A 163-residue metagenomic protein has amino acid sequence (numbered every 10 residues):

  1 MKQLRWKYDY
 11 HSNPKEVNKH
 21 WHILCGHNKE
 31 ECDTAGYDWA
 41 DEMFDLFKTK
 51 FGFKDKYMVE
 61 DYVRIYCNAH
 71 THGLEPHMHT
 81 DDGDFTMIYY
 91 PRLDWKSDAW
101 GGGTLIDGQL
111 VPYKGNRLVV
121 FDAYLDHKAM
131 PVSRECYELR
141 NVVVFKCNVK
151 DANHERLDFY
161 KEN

Functional and structural regions predicted by a protein language model:
M1-V59, N163: Non-heme Fe(II)/2-oxoglutarate
E16-N18, G73-E75, A123: A composition/secondary-structure signal for short, hydrophobic, low-basic-content segments with alpha-helix propensity
F51-Y57, H79-D81, G103-I106: Alpha-helix C-terminal capping segments
E60-R64: Short Gly/Ser/Thr- and Asp/Glu-enriched loop/turn motifs at secondary-structure junctions
I65-D82: Conserved short histidine dyad/triad with adjacent acidic residue
C67, L93, S97-N163: Catalytic core of Fe(II)/2-oxoglutarate
H79-F85, E135-L139: A generic structural micro-feature
F85, P91-D94: Glycine- and acidic-residue-biased ligand/ion/polar-headgroup-sensing regions
